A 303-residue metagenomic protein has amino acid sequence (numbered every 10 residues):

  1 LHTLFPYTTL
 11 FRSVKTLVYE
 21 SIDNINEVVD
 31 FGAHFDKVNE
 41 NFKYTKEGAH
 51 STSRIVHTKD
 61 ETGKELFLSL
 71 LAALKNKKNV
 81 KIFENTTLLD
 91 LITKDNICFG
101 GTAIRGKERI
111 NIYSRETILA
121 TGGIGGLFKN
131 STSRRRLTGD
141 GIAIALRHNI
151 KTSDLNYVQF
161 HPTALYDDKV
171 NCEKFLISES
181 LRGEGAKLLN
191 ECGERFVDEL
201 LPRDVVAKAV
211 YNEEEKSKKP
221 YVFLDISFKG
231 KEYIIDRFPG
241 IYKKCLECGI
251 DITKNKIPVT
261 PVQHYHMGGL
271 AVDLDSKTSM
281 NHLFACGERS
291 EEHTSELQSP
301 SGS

Functional and structural regions predicted by a protein language model:
L1-T9, E292-S303: Single conserved hydrophobic/aromatic residue that forms the stacking wall/gate of nucleotide- or nucleobase-binding
P6-F11, D168, C172-F175, S295: Short beta-alpha connecting loops at secondary-structure transitions that line or flank enzyme active sites
P6-F35, R147-D154, V158: Conserved FAD-binding subdomain of flavin-dependent enzymes
E27-R109, Y113-E116, A120, A164-D168 (+2 more regions): Conserved redox-cofactor binding core of oxidoreductases
F83-E84, L89-C98, T102-I104, R237-S290: A glycine-rich dinucleotide-binding beta-alpha-beta segment and adjacent secondary-structure elements that constitute
N111-G122, A145, G193, L283-A285: Short hydrophobic core segments
L119-S133: Flavin (primarily FAD) binding-site architecture
I144, I150-P258: An anion/pyrophosphate-binding glycine-rich loop and adjacent beta-alpha core in soluble alpha-beta enzymes
